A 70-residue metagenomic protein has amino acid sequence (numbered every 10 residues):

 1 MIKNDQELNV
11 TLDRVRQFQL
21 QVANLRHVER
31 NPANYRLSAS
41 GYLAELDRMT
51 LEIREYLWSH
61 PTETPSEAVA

Functional and structural regions predicted by a protein language model:
M1, H27-S38: Short, Lys/Glu-rich amphipathic helical modules
M1-D13: Short, charge/polar-rich alpha-helical segments
T11, V15-R26, M49, I53-Y56: Non-transmembrane amphipathic alpha-helical segments
A33-T62: Short, charge-rich amphipathic interface segments used for partner binding and complex assembly
H60-A70: Long amphipathic alpha-helical coiled-coil segments
